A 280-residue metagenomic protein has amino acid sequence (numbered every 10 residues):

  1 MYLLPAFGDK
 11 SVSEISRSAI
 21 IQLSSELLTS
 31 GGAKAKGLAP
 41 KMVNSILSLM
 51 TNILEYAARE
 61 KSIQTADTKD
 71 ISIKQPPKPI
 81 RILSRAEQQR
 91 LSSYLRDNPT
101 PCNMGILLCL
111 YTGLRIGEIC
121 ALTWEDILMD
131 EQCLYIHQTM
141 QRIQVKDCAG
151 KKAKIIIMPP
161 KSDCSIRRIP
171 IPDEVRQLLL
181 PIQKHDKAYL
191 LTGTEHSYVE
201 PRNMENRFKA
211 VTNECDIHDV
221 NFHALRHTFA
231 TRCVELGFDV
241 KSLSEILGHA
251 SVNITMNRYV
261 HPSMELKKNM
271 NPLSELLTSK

Functional and structural regions predicted by a protein language model:
M1-S62, P77, S197-R202, H218-N221: N-terminal core-binding DNA-recognition domain of tyrosine site-specific recombinases/integrases
G37-P40, N44-I46, R59, I63-T65 (+4 more regions): Basic, Lys/Arg- and aromatic-enriched nucleic-acid-binding interface segment
K41, R59, L107, Y111-E118 (+6 more regions): C-terminal catalytic core of tyrosine-transesterase DNA break-rejoin enzymes
T51-L54, A58, N103, S263 (+1 more regions): C-terminal flanking helix
A57-A66, M129, M140-K146, L179-K187: Proline-centered turn/helix-capping motifs that create local helix->coil transitions or kinks
A86, C148-A149, P170-H218: Active-site/catalytic core of tyrosine-dependent DNA strand-transfer enzymes
R90-Y94, K146-G150, L236, N257 (+1 more regions): DNA/chromatin major-groove-contacting recognition/catalytic segments
E131, M140-I166, P170-V175, E195 (+1 more regions): C-terminal secondary-structure termini that scaffold catalytic or DNA-interacting sites
